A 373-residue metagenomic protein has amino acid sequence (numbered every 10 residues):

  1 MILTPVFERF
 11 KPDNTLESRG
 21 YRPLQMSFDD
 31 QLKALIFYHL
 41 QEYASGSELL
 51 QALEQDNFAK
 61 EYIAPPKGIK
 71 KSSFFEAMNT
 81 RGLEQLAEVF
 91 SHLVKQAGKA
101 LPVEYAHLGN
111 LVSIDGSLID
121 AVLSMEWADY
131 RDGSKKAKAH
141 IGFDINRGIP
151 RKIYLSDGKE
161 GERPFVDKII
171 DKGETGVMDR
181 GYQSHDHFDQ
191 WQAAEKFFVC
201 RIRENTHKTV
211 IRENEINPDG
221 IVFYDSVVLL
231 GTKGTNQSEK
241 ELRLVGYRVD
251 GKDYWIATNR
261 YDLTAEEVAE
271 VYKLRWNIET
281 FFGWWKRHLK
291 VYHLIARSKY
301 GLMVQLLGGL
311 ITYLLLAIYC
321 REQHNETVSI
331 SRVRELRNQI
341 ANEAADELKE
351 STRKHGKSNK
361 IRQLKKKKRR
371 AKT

Functional and structural regions predicted by a protein language model:
M1-E48, A52, N79-R81, E88-V89 (+4 more regions): Single, function-defining residue in the core of a domain
E54-A64: Extended, structured, electrostatic nucleic-acid-contact surfaces
Y62-R81: Major-groove recognition helix of helix-turn-helix-like DNA-binding domains
Q85-Q96: Short Lys/Arg-enriched helix C-cap and helix-to-coil transition segments that create basic nucleic-acid-contact patches
V94-P102, G161-R163: A short, well-structured juxtamembrane/interface segment
